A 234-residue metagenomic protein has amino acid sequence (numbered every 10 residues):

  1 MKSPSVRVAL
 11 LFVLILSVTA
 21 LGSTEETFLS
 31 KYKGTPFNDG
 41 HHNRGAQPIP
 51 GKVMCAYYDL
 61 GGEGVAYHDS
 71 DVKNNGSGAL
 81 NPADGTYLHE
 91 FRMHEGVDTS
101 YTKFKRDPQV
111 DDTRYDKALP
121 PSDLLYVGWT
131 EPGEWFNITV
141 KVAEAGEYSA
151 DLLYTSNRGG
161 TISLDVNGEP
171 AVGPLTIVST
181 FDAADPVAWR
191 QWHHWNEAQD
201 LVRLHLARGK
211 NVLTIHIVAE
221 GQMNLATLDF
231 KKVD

Functional and structural regions predicted by a protein language model:
M1, S17-T19, D59: Generic low-polarity alpha-helical segments
M1-L10: Bacterial N-terminal signal peptides that target proteins for export
A9-T19: Bacterial N-terminal signal peptides
S23-D234: Extracytoplasmic
